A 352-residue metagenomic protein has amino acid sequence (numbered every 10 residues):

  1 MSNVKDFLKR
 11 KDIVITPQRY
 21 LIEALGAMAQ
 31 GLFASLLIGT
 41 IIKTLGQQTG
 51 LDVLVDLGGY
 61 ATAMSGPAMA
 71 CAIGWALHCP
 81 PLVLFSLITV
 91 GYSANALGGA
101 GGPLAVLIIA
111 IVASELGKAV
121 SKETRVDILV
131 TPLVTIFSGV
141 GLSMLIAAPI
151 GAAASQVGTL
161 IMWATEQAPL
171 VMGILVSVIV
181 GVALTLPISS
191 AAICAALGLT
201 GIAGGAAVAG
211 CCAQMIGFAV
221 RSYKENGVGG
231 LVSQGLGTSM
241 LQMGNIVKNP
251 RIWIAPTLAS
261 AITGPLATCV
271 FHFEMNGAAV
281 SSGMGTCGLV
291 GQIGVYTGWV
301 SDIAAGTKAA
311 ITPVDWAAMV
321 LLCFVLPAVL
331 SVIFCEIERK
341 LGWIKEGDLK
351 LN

Functional and structural regions predicted by a protein language model:
M1-N352: Pore-lining transmembrane helices
